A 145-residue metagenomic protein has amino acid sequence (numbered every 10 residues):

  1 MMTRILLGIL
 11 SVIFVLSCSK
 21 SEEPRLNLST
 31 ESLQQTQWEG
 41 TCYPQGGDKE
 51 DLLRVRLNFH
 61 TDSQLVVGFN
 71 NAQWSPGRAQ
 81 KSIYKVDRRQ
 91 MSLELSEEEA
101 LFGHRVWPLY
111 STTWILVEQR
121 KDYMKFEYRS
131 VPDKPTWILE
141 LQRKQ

Functional and structural regions predicted by a protein language model:
M1-S19: Sec-dependent bacterial lipoprotein signal peptides
L16-Q37, E140, Q145: Bacterial Sec-dependent N-terminal signal peptides
S29-E50, S82-V86: Tryptophan-anchored aromatic micro-motifs
E50, Q64-Y123: Contiguous, well-ordered beta-strand patches that form the walls/edges of small beta-barrel/beta-sandwich domains
Y123-T136: Short, exposed beta-strand-loop hairpins at the edges of beta-sheets in extracellular/periplasmic proteins
